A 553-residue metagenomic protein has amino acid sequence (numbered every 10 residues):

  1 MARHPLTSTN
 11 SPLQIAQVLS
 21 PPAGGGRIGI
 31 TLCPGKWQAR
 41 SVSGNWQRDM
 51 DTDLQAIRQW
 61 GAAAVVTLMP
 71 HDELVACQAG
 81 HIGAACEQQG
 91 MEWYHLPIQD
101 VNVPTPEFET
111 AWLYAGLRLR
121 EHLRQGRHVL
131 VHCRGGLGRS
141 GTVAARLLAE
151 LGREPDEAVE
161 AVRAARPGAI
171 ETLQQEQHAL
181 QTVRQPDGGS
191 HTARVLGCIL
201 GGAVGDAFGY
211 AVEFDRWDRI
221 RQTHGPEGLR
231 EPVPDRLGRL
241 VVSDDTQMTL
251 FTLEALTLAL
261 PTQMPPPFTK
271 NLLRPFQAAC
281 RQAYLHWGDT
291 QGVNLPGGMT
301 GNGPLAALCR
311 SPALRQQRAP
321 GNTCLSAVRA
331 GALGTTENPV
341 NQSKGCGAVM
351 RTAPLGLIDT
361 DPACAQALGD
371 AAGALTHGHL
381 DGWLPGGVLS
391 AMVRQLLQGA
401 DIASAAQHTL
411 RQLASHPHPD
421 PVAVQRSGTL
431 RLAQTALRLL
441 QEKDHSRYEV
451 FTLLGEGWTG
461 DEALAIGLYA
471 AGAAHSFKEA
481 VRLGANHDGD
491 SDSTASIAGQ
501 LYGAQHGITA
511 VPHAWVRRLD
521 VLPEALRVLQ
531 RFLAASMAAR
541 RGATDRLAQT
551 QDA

Functional and structural regions predicted by a protein language model:
M1-L130, V143-G188: Cys-dependent protein tyrosine phosphatase-like superfamily
C133: Short cysteine clusters
S140: Ser/Thr-glycine-rich phosphate-binding loops at phosphate-binding pockets of nucleotides, nucleotide cofactors
D187-A553: Structured, active/binding-site neighborhoods that engage oxygen-rich ligands
